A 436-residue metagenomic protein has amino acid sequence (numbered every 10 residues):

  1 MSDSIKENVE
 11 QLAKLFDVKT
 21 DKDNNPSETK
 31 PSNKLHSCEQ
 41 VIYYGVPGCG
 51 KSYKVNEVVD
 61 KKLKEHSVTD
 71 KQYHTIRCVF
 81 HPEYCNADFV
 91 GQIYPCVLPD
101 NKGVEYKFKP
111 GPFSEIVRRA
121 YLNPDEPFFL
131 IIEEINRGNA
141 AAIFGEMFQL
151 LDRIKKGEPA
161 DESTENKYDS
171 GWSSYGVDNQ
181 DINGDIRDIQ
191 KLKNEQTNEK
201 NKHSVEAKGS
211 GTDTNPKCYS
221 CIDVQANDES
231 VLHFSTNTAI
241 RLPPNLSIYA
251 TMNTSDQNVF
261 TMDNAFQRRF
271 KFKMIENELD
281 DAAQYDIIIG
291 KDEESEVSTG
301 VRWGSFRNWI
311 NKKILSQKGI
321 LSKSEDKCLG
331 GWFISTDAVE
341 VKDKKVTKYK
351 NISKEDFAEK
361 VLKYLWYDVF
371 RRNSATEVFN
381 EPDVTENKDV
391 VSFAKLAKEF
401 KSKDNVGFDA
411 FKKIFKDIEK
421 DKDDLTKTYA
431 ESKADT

Functional and structural regions predicted by a protein language model:
M1-K323, D343-K348, I352, D356 (+2 more regions): AAA+ P-loop NTPase catalytic core and its hallmark functional loops
V339-E340: Short, charged beta-turn/beta-strand-edge "cap" motif at the junction between a beta-strand and an adjacent loop
V384-A397: Short helix/strand-capping connector loops at secondary-structure junctions
F393, E399-A410: C-terminal functional modules
